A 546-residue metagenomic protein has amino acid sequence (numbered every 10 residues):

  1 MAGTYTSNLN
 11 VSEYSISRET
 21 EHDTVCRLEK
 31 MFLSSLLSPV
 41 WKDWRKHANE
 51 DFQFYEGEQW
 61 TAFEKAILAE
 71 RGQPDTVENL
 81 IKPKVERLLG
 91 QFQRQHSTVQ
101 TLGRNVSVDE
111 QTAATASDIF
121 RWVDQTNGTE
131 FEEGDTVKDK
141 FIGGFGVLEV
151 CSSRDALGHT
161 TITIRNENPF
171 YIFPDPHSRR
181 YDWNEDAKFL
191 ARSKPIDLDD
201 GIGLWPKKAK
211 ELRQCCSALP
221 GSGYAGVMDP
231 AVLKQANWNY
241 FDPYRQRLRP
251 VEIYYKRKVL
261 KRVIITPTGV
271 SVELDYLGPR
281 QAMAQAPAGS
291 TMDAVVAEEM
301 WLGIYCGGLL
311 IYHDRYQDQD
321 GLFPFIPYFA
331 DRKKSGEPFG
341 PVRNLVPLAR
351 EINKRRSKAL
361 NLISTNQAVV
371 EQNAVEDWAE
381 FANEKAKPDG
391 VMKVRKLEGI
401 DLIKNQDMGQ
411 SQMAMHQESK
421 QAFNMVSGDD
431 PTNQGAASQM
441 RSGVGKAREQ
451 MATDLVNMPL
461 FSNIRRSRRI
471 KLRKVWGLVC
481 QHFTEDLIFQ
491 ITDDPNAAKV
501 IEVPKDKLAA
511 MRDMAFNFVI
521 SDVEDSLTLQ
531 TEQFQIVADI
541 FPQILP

Functional and structural regions predicted by a protein language model:
M1-P546: Extended alpha-helical, oligomerization-prone segments that build pores/tubes and scaffolds
